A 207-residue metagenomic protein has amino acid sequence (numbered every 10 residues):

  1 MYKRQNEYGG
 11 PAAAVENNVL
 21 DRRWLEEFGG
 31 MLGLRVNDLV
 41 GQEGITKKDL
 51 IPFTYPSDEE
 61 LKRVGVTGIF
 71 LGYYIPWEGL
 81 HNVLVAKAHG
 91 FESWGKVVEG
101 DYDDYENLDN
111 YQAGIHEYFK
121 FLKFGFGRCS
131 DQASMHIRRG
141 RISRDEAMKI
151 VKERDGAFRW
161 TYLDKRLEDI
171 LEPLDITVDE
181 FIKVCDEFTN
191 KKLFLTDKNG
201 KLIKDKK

Functional and structural regions predicted by a protein language model:
M1-K207: Nucleotide-activated chemistry modules centered on ATP-dependent adenylation/adenylyltransferase
